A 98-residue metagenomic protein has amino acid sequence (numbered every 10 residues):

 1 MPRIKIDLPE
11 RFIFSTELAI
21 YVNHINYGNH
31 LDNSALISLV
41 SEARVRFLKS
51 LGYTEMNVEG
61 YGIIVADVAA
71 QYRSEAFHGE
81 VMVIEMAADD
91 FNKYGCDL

Functional and structural regions predicted by a protein language model:
P2-D67: Hot-dog-fold acyl-thioester-processing enzymes
F47-D97: Hydrophobic beta-strand-centered segment that forms part of the acyl-chain substrate-binding groove
